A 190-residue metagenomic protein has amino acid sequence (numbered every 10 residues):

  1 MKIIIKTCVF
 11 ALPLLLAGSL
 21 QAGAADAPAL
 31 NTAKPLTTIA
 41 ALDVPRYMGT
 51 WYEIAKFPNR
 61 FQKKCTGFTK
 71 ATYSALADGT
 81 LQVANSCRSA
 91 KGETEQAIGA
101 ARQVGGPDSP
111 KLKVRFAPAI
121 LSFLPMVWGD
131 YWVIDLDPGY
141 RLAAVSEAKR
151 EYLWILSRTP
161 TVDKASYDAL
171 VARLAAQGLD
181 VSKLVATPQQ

Functional and structural regions predicted by a protein language model:
M1-C8: N-terminal targeting leaders that route proteins to membranes or the secretory/organellar pathways
I3, L20-Q190: A beta-rich soluble binding module of mature secreted/lumenal proteins
C8-G18: Bacterial N-terminal signal peptides
